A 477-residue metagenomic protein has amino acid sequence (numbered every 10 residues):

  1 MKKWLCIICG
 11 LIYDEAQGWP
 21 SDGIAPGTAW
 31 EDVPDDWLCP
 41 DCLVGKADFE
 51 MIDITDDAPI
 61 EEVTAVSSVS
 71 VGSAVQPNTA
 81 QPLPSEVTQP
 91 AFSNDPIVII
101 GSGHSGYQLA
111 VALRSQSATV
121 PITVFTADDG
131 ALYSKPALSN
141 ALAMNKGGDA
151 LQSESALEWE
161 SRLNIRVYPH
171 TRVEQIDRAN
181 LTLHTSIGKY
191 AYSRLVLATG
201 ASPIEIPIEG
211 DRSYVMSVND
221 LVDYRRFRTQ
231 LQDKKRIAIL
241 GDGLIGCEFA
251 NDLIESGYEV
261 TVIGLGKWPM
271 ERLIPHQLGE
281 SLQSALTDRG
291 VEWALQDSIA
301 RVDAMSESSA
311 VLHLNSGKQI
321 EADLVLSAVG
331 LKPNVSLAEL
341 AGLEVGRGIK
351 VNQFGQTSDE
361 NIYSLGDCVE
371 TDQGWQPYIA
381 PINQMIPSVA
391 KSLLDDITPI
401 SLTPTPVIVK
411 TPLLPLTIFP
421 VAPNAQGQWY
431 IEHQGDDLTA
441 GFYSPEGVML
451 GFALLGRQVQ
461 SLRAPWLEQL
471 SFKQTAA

Functional and structural regions predicted by a protein language model:
W4-D22, Q81-I165, D252-L273: Beta1-alpha1 glycine-rich phosphate/pyrophosphate-binding loop at the start of Rossmann-like nucleotide-binding domains
E15-A16, D48-M51: Short, non-ligating residues that shape and space the ligands of small metal-coordination modules and catalytic
S21-D36: Short linker/helix segments within small regulatory modules
P40-G45, I52-N94, V98, L157-R236 (+4 more regions): FAD-binding core/adjacent interface of flavoenzyme oxidoreductases
A74, T79, V87, F92-P96 (+2 more regions): Mid-to-C-terminal Rossmann-like scaffold of FAD/NAD(P)H-dependent oxidoreductases
G103-Y107, D129, A201-P203, V222 (+3 more regions): Residue-level detector of alpha-helix initiation sites
G130, S139, R236, I245-R301 (+3 more regions): Rossmann-like dinucleotide-binding cores of NAD(P)H-dependent redox enzymes
S213-Q232, V311-H313, K318-S388: FAD-site-proximal beta/loop scaffold in flavoenzymes
